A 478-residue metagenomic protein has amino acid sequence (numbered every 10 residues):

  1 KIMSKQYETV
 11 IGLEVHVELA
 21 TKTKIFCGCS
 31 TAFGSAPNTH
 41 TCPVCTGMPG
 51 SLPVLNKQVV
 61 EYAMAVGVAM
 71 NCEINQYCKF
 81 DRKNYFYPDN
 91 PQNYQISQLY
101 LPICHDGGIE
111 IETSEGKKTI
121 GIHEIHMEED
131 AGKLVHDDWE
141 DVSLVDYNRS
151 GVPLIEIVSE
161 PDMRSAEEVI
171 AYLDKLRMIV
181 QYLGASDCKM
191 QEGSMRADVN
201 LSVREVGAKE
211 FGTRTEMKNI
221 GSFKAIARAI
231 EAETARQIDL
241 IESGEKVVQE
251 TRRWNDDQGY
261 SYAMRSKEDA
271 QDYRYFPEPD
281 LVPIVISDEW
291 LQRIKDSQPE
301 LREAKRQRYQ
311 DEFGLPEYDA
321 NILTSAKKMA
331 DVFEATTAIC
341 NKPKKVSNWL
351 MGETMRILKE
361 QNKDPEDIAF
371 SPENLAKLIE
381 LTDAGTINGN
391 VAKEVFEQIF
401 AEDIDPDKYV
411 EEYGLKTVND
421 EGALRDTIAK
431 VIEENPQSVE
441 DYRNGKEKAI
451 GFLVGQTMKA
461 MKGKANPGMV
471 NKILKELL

Functional and structural regions predicted by a protein language model:
I2-E300, E317, A338-K342, R356: Basic, nucleic-acid-interacting segments
K5, G314, T337-V346, A384-I387 (+1 more regions): Structural motif
K5, Y147-V152, M190-A197, V206-K209 (+1 more regions): C-terminal non-catalytic interaction appendages of large macromolecular assemblies
E192-E205, Q310-F333, P343-E360, E373-L375 (+2 more regions): Core structural elements
E233, W349, E353-I357, V395 (+6 more regions): Amphipathic alpha-helical segments in well-ordered regions
W290-S297, A304, E334-I339, L375-I387: Extended, non-catalytic structural segments that build the interaction scaffolds of large macromolecular assemblies
I339-C340, V346, T354-A369, K377-T382 (+1 more regions): M16/insulysin-pitrilysin zinc metalloprotease superfamily fold
P365-A376, E380, G389-K459: Strongly charged, low-complexity linkers/loops
